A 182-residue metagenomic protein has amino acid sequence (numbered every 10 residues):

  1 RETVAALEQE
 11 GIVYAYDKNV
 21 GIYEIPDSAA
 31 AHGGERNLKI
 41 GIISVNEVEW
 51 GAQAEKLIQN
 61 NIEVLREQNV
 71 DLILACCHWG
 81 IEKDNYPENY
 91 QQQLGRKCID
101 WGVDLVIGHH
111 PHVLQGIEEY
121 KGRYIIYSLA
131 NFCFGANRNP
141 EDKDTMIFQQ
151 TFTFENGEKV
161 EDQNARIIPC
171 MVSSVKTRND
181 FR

Functional and structural regions predicted by a protein language model:
R1-R182: Acidic, metal/ion-coordinating pockets
